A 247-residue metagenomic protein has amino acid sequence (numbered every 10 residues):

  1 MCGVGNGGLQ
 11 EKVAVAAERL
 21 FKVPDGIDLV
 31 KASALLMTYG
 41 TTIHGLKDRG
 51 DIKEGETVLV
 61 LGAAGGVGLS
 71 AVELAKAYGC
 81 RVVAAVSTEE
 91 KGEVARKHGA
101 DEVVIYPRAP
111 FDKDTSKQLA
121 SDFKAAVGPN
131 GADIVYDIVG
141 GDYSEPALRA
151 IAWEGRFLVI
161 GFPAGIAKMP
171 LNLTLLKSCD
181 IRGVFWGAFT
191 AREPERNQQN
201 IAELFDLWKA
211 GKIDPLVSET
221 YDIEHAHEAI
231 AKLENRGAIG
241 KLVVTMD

Functional and structural regions predicted by a protein language model:
M1-K22, L36: Glycine-rich phosphate/adenylate-binding loop and adjacent beta-alpha elements of nucleotide- or dinucleotide-binding
Q10, G55, A100, G131-A132 (+2 more regions): Local beta-strand N-terminus motif with an aromatic residue
D25-V30, D51-T57, P129-N130: Short helix-loop-beta connector
S33-A109: Mid-domain Rossmann-like dinucleotide-binding core that forms the NAD(H)/NADP(H) cofactor-binding site
T42, L204, A226-A229, V244: Non-catalytic, hydrophobic alpha-helical segments
G62-A63, V139, F162: NAD(P)H cofactor-binding loop motif with strongest signal on the N-terminal glycine-rich segment
K76-D142, R196-Q199: Adenosine-nucleotide cofactor-binding segment
V86-E89, A95, D142-I213, A238 (+1 more regions): Glycine-rich phosphate-binding loop and adjacent beta-alpha segment of Rossmann(oid) nucleotide-cofactor-binding
